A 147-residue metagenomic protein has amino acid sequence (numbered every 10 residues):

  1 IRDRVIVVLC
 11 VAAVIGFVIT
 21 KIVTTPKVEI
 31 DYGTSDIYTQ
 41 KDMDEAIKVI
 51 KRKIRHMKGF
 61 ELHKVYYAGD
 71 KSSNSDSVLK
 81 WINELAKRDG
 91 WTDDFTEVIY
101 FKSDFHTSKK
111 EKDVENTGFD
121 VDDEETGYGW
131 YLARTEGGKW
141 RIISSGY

Functional and structural regions predicted by a protein language model:
I1: Conserved small/polar residues in nucleotide/adenosyl-binding loops
R4-A12: Small-residue packing motifs within transmembrane alpha-helices
V7, G16-E115, V121-E124: Flexible low-complexity loop/turn motifs enriched in small/helix-breaking residues
T117-F119, G129-W130: Catalytic micro-motifs at enzyme active sites that drive phosphoryl/nucleotidyl and oxygen chemistry
E125-Y147: Short beta-strand edge/turn micro-motifs at domain boundaries
